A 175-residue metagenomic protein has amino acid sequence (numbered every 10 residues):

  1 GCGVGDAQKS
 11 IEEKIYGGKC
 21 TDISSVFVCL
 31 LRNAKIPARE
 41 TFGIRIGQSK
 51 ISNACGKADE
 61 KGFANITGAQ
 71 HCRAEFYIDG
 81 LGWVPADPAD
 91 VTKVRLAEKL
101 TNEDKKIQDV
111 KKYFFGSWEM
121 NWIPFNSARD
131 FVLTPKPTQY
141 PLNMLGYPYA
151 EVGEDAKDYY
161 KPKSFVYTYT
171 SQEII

Functional and structural regions predicted by a protein language model:
G1-G18, V26, N33, S171-I174: Secondary-structure boundary elements
G3-A7, R45, V84, W118 (+2 more regions): Compositionally biased, intrinsically disordered low-complexity regions
S25-P137: Hydrophobic/aromatic-rich core segments of domains that either
K99, K111-I175: Low-complexity, Gly/Ser/Thr/Pro-rich intrinsically disordered linker/tail segments
